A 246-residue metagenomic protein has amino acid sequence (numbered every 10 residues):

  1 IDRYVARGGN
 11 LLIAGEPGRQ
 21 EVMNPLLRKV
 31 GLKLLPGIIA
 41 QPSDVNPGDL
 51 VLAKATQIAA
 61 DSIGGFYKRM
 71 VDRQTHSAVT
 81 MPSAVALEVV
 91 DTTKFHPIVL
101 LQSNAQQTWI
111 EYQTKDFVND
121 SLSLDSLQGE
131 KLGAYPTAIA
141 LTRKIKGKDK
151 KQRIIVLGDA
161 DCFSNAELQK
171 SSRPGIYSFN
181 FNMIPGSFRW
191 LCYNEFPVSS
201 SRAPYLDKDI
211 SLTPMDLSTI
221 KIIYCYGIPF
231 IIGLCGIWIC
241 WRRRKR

Functional and structural regions predicted by a protein language model:
I1-F196: Acidic, S/T/G-rich, low-cysteine, solvent-exposed domains in lumenal/extracellular/periplasmic regions of secretory
E130, I176, S218-T219, G227: Generic alpha-helical structural element
Q169, V198-Y224: Short, aromatic-rich amphipathic segments at membrane interfaces that lie adjacent to a transmembrane helix or signal
I223-I231: Hydrophobic H-region at the start of alpha-helical membrane spans
F230-R243: Alpha-helical transmembrane segments
